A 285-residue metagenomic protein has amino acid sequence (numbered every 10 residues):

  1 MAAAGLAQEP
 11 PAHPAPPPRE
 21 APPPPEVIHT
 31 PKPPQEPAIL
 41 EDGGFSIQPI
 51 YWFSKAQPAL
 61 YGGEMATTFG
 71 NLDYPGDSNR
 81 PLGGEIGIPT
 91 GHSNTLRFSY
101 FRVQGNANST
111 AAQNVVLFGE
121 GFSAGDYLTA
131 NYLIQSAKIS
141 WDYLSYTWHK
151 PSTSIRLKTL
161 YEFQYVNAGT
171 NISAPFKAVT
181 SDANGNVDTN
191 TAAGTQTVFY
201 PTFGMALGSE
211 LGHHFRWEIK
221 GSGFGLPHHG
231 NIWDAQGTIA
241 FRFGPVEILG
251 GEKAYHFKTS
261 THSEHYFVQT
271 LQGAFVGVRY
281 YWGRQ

Functional and structural regions predicted by a protein language model:
A3-A7: Boundary at the C-terminal end of the N-terminal hydrophobic targeting segment
Q8-V103, G283-Q285: Short glycine/proline- and aromatic-enriched beta-strand/turn motifs that initiate or cap beta-hairpins
P34-G43, H92-S93, Y146-R156, L211-F215 (+2 more regions): Short loop/turn motifs that connect adjacent beta-strands in outer-membrane beta-barrel proteins
S46-I50, R97-F101, D142, K158-Q164 (+3 more regions): Transmembrane beta-strands of outer-membrane beta-barrel proteins
I47, G84-I88, I139-Y143, Y161-F163 (+3 more regions): Residues on the lipid-exposed face of transmembrane beta-strands in outer-membrane beta-barrel proteins
K55-N79, R102-S136, N167-V198, L226 (+1 more regions): Extracellular/periplasm-exposed beta-strand and loop segments of Gram-negative cell-envelope proteins, dominated by
F215-I232, E252-A254: Transmembrane beta-strand segments that form the barrel wall of outer-membrane beta-barrel proteins
A235-Q285: Predominantly the C-terminal beta-signal and adjacent terminal strand-loop region of outer-membrane beta-barrel
